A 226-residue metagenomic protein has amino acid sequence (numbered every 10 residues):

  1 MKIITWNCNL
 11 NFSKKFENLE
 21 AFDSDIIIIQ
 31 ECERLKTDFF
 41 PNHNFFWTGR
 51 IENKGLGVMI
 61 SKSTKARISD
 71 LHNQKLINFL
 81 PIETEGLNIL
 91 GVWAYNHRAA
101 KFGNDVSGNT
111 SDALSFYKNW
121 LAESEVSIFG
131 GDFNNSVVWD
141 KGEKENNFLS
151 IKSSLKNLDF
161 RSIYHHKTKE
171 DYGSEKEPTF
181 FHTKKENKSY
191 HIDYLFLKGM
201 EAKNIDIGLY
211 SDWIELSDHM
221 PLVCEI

Functional and structural regions predicted by a protein language model:
M1-P41, R50-L56: N-terminal, active-site-proximal structural segment of metallo-dependent hydrolase catalytic domains
C8, C32, A94, F133 (+1 more regions): Active-site metal-binding loops of divalent metal-dependent hydrolases
L10, E17, F22, E33-R34 (+5 more regions): Catalytic phosphate/metal-binding cores of nucleic-acid and nucleotide-processing enzymes, i.e., regions that mediate
F12-K14, L35-D38, H97-A100, S136-D140 (+1 more regions): Short catalytic/ligand-binding loop motif for oxyanion handling, primarily in non-cytosolic enzymes, centered on
I26, N109-I192: Metal-dependent phosphoesterases centered on the DNase I-like endonuclease/exonuclease/phosphatase
E31-A99: Structured beta-strand-rich core segments of catalytic domains in phosphoester-bond hydrolases
I51-R67, T84, E175, F181-K203 (+1 more regions): Conserved beta strand-loop-helix elements of the APE1-like EEP
I89-S107, S153, L158: Active-site-proximal loop/helix segment associated with metal-binding centers of metalloenzymes
